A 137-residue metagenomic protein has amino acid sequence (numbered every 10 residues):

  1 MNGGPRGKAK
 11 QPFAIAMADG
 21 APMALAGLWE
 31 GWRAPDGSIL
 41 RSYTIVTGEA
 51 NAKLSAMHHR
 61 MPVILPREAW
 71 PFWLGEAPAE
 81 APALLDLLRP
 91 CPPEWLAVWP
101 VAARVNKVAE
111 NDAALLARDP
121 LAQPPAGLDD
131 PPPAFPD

Functional and structural regions predicted by a protein language model:
M1-D137: A structured binding-face within diverse protein domains that lines the active/interaction site
